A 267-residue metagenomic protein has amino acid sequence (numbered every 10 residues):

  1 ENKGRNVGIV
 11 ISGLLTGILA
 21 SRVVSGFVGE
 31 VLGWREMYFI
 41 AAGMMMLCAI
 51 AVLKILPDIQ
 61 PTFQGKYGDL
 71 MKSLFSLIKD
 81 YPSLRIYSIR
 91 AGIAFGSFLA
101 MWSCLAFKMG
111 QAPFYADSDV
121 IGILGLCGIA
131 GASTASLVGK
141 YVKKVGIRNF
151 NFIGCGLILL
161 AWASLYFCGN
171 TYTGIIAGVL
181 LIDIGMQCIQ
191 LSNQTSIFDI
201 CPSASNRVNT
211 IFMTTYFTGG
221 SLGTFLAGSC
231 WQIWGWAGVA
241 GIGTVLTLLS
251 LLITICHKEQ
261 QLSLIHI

Functional and structural regions predicted by a protein language model:
I9-L56: Helix-loop-helix hairpin linking two adjacent transmembrane segments in secondary transporters
V52-K66, C256-S263: Helix-loop junctions on the cytosolic side of multi-pass membrane transporters, especially the intracellular loop
P57-S88: Juxtamembrane intracellular "pre-TM" segments in multi-pass secondary transporters
Y81-A100, L180-L181: Pair of pore-lining "gating" transmembrane helices in MFS-fold secondary transporters
T134-I147, W231: Helix-to-loop junctions at the C-terminal end of transmembrane segments in multipass secondary transporters
R148-N193: C-terminal transmembrane helical hairpin of 12-TM major facilitator-type secondary transporters
I200-W236: A late C-terminal transmembrane helix in Major Facilitator Superfamily
I265-I267: Conserved small/polar residues in nucleotide/adenosyl-binding loops
